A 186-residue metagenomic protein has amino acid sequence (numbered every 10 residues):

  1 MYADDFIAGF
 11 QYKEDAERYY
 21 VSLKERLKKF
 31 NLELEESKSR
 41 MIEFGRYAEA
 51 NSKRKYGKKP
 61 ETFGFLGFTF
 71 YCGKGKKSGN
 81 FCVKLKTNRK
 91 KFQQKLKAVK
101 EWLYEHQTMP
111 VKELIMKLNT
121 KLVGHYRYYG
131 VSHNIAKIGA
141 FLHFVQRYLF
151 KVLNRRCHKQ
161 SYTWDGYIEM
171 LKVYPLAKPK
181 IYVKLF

Functional and structural regions predicted by a protein language model:
M1-F186: Non-catalytic terminal/accessory segments
